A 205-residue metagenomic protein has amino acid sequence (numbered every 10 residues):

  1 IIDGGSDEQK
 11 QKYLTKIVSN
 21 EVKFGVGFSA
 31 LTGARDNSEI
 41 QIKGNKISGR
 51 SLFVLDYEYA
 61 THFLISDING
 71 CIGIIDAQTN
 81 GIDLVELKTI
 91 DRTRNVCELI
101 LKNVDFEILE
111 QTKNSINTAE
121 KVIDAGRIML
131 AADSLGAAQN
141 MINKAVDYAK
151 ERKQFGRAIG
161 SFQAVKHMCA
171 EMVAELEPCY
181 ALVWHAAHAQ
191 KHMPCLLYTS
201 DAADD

Functional and structural regions predicted by a protein language model:
I1-E8: N-terminal glycine-rich flavin-associated loop
N20-S29: A short, Trp-centered hydrophobic/proline-enriched beta-strand micro-motif
V22, D36-S38, Y59-T61, N69 (+3 more regions): A generic structural signal for well-ordered coil/turn residues at beta-strand boundaries that shape enzyme active-site
A34-S48: Cytochrome P450 C-terminal beta-domain/meander region
R50-D83, L87: A short core secondary-structure module
L84-P178: Glycine-rich beta->alpha junctions and the first turn(s) of the following alpha-helix
E177-H188: Glycine/small-residue-rich hydrophobic helix-like segments
Y198-D205: Conserved small/polar residues in nucleotide/adenosyl-binding loops
